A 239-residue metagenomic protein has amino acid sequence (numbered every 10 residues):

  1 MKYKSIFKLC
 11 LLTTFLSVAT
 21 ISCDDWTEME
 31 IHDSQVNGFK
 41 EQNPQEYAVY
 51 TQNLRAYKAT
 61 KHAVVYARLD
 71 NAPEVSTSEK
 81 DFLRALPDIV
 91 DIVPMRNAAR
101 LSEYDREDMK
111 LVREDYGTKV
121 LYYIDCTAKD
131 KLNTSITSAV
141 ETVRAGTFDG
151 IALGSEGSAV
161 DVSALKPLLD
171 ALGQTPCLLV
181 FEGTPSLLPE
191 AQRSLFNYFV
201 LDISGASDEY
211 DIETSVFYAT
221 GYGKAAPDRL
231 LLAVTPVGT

Functional and structural regions predicted by a protein language model:
M1-A59: Bacterial Sec-dependent N-terminal signal peptides
A59-T239: Chitinase-like catalytic core of GlcNAc-active glycosidases
